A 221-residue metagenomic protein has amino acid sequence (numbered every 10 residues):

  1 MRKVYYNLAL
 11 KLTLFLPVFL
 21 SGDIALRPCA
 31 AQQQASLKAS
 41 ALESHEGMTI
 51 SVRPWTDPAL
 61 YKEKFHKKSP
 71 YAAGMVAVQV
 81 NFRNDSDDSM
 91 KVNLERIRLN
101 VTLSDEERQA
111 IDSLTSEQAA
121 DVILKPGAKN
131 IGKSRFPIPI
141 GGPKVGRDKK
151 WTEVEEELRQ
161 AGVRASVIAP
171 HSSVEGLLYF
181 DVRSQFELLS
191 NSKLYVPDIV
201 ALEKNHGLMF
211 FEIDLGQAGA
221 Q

Functional and structural regions predicted by a protein language model:
M1-N7: N-terminal secretory signal peptides that target proteins for export/translocation
K3, L14-V18, F210: Intrinsic disorder/low-structure terminal segments
A9-D23: Bacterial N-terminal signal peptides
C29-Q221: Conserved functional micro-motifs across diverse proteins
